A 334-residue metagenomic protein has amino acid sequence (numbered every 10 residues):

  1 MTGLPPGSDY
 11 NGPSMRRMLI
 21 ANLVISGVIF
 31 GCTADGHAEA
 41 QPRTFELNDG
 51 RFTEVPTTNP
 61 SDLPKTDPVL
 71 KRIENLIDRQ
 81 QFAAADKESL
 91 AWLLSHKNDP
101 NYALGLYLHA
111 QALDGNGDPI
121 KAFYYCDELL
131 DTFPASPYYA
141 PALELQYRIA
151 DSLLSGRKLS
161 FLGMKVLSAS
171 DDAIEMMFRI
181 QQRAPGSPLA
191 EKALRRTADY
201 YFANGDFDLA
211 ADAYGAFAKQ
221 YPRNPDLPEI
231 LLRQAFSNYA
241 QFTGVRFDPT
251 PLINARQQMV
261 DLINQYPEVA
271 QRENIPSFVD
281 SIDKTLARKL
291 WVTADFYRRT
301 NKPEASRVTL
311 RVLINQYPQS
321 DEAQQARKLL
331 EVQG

Functional and structural regions predicted by a protein language model:
L4, D9-N11: Short, positively charged and aromatic/hydrophobic N-terminal segments
P6, I29-F30, A34: Intrinsic disorder/low-complexity segments
Y10, A34-G334: Acidic, polar-rich low-complexity tracts and alpha-helical solenoid repeat scaffolds
N11-G12, L23: N-terminal cationic leader/targeting segments used for protein routing and processing
P13-M18: Positively charged n-region of N-terminal signal peptides that target proteins for export
A21-G31: Bacterial N-terminal signal peptides
